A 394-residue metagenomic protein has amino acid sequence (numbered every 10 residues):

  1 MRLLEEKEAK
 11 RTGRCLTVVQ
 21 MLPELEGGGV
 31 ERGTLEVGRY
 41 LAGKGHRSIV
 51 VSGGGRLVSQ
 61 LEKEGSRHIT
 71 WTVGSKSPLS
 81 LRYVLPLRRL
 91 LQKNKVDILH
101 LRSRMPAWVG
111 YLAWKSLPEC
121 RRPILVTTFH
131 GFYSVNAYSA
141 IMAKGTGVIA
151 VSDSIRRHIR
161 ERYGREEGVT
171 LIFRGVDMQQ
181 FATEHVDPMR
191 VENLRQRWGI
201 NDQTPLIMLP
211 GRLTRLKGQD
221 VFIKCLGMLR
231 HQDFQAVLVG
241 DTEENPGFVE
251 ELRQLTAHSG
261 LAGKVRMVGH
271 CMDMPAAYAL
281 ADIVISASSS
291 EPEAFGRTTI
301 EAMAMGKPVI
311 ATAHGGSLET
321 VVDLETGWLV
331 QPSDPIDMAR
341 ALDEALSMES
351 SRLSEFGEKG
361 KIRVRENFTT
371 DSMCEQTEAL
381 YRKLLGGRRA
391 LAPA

Functional and structural regions predicted by a protein language model:
G28-E36, P205-M228, E250, I336 (+2 more regions): A conserved mid-protein helix/loop that constitutes part of the nucleotide-sugar donor-binding site
G45-R47, Q196-R197, N201-P205, Q219-R266 (+1 more regions): A conserved nucleotide-sugar
V50, P308-A311, V321: Short hydrophobic beta-strand element within catalytic cores of glycosyltransferases and related nucleotide-activated
H100-A107, F129: Short His-centered aromatic/hydrophobic patch
K115-D153, G164: A conserved, positively charged/aromatic
S154, G175: Carbohydrate-associated surface elements
N193-Q196, E344, S351-N367, Q376-A379: A short, well-ordered alpha-helix in the C-terminal region of glycosyltransferases
D323-L324, W328-P335, E344-S350: Conserved acidic donor-binding segment of nucleotide-sugar-dependent glycosyltransferases
